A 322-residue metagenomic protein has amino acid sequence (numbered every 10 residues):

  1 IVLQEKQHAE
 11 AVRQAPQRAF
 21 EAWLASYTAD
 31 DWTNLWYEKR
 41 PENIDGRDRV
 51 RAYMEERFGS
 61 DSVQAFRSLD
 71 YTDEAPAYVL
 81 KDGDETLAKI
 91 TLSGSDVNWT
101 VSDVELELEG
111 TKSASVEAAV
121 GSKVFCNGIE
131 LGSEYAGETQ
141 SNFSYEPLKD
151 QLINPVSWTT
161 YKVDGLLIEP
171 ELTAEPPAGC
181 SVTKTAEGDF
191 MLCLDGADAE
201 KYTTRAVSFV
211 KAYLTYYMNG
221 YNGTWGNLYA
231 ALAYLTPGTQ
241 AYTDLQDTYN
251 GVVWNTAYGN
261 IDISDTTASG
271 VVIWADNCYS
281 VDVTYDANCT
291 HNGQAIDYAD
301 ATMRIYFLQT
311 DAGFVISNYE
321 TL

Functional and structural regions predicted by a protein language model:
I1-V2: Hydrophobic membrane-insertion alpha-helices, especially the h-region of bacterial N-terminal signal peptides
K6-S62, G121-S122, L192-D262: Core segments of small alpha/beta cavity-forming domains
Q14-T86, S93-S102, E117-G132, A136-P147: Ordered, small/hydrophobic-rich secondary-structure cores
D48-T111, V252-D297: Surface-exposed, charged secondary-structure patches
V79-D198, D300-L322: Short beta-strand edge/turn micro-motifs at domain boundaries
Y161-V163, Y213, Y279: Aromatic side chains
G223-L322: Hydrophilic extracytoplasmic domains
